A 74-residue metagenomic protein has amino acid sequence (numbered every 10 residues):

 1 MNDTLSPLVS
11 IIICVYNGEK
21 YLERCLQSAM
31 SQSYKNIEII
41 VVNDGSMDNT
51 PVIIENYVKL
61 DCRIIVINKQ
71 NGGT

Functional and structural regions predicted by a protein language model:
M1-M30: N-proximal low-complexity "stem/linker" segments adjacent to membrane-targeting elements
S6-S10, M30-V41, N49, D61-I65: Short loop->beta transition adjacent to catalytic acidic/histidine clusters or analogous donor-positioning motifs
C14, N43, V66-I67, T74: Conserved SAM-binding loop
R24-C25, R63, K69: Basic side chains
L26-Q27, V52-E55: Short amphipathic alpha-helical segments
N43-V52, N71-G73: A conserved acidic beta->alpha catalytic loop
E55-D61: Short, conserved SAM-binding/catalytic segment of Class I S-adenosyl-L-methionine-dependent methyltransferases
